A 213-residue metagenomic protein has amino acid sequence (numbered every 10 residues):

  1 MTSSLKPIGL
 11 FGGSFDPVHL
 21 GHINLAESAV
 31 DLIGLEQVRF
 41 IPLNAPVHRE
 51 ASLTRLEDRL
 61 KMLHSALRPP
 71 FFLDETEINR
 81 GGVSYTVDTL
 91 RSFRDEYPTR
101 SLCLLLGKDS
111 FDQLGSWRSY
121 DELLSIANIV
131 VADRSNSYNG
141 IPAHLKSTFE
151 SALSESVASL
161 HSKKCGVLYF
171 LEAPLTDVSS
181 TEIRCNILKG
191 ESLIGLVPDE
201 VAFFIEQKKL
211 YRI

Functional and structural regions predicted by a protein language model:
M1-I213: Nucleotidyltransferase catalytic core that binds NTPs
